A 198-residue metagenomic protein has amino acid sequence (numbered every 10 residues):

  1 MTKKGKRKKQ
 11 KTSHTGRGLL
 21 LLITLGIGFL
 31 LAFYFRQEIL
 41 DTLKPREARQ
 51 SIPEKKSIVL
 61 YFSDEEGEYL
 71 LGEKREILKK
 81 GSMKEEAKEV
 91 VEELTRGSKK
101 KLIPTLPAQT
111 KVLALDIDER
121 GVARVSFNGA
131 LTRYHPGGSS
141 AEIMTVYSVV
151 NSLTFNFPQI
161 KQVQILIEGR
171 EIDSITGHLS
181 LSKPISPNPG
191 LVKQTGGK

Functional and structural regions predicted by a protein language model:
M1-K198: Bimodal "functional hotspot" detector
